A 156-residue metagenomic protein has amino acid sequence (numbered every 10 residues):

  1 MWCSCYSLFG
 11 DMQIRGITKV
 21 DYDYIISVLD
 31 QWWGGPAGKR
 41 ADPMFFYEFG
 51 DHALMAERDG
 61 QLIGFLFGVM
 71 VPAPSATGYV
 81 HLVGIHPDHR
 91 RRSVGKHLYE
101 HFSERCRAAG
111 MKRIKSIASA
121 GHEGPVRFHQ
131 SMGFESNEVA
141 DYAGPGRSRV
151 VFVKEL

Functional and structural regions predicted by a protein language model:
M1-V20, E155-L156: Conserved N-terminal entry element of GNAT/NAT acetyltransferase domains
G16-L82, H86-D88, Y99-H101, R105 (+2 more regions): Acetyl-CoA-dependent GNAT
H86-R92, A120-G121: Active-site acidic-Proline motif in GNAT/NAT acetyltransferases
C106-A118: Conserved GNAT acetyl-CoA-binding A-motif
K115-A118, Q130, E135-V151: Conserved catalytic-core motifs of GNAT/GCN5-like acyltransferases
P125: Helix-turn-helix
